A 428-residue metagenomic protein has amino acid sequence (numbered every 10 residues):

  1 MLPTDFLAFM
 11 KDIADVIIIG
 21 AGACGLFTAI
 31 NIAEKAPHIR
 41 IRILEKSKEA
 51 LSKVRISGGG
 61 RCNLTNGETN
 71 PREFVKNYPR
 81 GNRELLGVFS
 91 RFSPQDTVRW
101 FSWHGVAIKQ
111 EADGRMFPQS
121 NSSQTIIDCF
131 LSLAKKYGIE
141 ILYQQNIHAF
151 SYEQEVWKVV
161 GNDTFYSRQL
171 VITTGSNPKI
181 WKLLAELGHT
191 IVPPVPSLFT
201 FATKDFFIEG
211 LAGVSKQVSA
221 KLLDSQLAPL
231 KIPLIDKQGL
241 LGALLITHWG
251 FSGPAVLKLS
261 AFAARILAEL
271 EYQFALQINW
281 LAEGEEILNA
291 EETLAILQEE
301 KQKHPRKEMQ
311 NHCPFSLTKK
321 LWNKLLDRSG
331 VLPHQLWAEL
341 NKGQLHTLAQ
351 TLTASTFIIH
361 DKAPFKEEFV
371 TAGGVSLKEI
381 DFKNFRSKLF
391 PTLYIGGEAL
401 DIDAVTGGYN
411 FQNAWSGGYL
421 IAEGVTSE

Functional and structural regions predicted by a protein language model:
D12-A14, V160-Q169, L240: Core beta-strand elements of the Rossmann-like FAD/NAD(P) dinucleotide-binding domain in flavoenzyme oxidoreductases
V16-R42, V425: N-terminal Rossmann-like FAD-binding beta1-loop-alpha1 element of flavoenzymes
I19, I147, F165-S176, A185 (+1 more regions): Short hydrophobic core segments
A33-G59: Glycine-rich FAD pyrophosphate-binding loop
K35, E49, N70-R72, S90 (+5 more regions): Residue-level recognition of phosphate/Mg2+-coordinating polar/acidic sites in nucleotide-handling active sites
L85-S93, D113-L131, T173-G175, K179 (+1 more regions): Short beta-strand to alpha-helix junction loop
Y143-E155: A conserved short coil-to-beta-strand element within the FAD-binding core of flavoproteins
S176, I402-E428: A conserved FAD-binding loop/helix module that cradles the flavin
